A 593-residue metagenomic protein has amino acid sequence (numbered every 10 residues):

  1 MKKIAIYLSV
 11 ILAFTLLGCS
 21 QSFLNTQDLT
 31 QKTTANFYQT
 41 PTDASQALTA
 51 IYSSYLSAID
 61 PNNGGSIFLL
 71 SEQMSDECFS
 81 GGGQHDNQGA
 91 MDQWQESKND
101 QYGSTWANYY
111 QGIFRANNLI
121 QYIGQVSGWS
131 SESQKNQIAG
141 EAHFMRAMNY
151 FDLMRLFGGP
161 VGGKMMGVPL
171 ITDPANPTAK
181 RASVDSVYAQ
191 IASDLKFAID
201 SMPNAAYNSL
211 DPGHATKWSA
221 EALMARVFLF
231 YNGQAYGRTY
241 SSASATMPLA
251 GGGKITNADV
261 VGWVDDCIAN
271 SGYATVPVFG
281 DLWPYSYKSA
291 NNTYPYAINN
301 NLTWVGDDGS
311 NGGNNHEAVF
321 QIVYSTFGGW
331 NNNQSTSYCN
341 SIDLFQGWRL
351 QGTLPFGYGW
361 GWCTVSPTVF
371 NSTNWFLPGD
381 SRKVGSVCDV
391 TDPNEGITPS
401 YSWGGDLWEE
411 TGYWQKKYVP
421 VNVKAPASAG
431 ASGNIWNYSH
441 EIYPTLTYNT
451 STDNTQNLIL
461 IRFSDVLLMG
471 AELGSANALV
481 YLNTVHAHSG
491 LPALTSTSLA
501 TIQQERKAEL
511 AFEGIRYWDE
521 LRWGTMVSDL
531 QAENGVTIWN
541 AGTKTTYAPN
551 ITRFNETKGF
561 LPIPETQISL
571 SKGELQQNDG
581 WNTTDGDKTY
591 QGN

Functional and structural regions predicted by a protein language model:
M1-L29: Bacterial Sec-dependent N-terminal signal peptides
Y7-L8, L16-G18, S127-I138, A258-G262 (+2 more regions): Secondary-structure transition into beta-strands, especially the periplasmic turns and strand N-termini that construct
C19-S20, Y109-G112, Q190, Y287-L350 (+2 more regions): Long, intrinsically disordered, low-complexity segments
S20-D86, G158-V161, G167-V168, K196 (+2 more regions): An aromatic- and glycine-enriched ligand-binding surface/loop that stacks and positions planar moieties
S45, T49, S53-P61, G82-F157 (+9 more regions): Conserved, well-structured interaction surfaces
H143, E221-M224: TPR/Sel1-like alpha-solenoid repeat signature
K164, V168-P174, A222, A235-G262 (+1 more regions): Acidic, serine/threonine/proline-rich low-complexity intrinsically disordered regions
T368-I461: Flexible, polar/acidic helix-loop-strand segments at domain edges
